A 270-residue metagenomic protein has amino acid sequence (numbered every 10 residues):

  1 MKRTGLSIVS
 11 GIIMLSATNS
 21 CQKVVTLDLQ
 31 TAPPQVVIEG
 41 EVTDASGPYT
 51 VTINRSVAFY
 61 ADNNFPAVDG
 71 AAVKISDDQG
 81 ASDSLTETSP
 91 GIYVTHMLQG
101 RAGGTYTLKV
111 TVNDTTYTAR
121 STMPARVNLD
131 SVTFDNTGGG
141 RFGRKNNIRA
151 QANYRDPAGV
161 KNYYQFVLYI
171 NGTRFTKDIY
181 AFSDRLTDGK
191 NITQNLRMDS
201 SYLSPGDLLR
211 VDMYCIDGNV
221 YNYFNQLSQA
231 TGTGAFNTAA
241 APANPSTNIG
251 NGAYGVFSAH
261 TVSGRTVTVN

Functional and structural regions predicted by a protein language model:
M1-V9: Bacterial N-terminal signal peptides that target proteins for export
S10-M14: Hydrophobic helical h-region of N-terminal Sec-dependent signal peptides in bacterial secretory/periplasmic proteins
A17-S20: C-terminal motif of bacterial Sec signal peptides marking the signal peptidase cleavage site
Q22-N270: A sequence/structural signal for flexible, mid-protein segments enriched in small/helix-disrupting residues
